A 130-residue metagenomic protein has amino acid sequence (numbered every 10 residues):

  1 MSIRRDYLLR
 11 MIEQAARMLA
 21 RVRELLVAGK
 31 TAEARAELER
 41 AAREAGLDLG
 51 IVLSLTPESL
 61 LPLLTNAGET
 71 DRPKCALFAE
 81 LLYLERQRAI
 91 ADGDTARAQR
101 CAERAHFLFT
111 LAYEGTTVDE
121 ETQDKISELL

Functional and structural regions predicted by a protein language model:
M1-C75, E103, F107-L111, E128-L130: N-terminal alpha-helical interaction modules that lie
A15, V22, A79-Q87, G93 (+1 more regions): Conserved small-residue packing positions in alpha-helical repeats and bundles
V27-T31, A89-T95, V118: Short, solvent-exposed secondary-structure capping/transition elements
A34, A41, A79, R86-A89 (+2 more regions): Small-side-chain structural scaffolding
D48, E85-R88, D92, L111-G115: Glycine-centered coil turns and helix-coil junctions that link the paired helices within alpha-helical repeat units
D94-L130: Amphipathic alpha-helical binding modules
